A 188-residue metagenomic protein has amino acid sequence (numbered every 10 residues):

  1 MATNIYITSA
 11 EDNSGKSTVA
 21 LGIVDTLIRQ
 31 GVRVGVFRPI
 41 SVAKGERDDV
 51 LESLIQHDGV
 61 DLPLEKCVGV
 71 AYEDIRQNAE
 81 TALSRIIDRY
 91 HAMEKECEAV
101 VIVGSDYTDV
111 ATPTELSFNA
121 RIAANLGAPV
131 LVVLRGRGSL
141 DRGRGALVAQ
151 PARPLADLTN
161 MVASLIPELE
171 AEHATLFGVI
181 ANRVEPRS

Functional and structural regions predicted by a protein language model:
A2-E96, D109-P113, D141-R142, L155: N-terminal phosphate/diphosphate-binding loop that engages ATP/GTP or pyrophosphate donors across diverse enzyme folds
R33-G35, V100, A171-H173: Non-catalytic terminal accessory/regulatory regions of metabolic enzymes
E96-I102, P129: Loop/turn-to-beta-strand initiation segments
S105-S188: Conserved catalytic-core segment of NTP-binding enzymes
